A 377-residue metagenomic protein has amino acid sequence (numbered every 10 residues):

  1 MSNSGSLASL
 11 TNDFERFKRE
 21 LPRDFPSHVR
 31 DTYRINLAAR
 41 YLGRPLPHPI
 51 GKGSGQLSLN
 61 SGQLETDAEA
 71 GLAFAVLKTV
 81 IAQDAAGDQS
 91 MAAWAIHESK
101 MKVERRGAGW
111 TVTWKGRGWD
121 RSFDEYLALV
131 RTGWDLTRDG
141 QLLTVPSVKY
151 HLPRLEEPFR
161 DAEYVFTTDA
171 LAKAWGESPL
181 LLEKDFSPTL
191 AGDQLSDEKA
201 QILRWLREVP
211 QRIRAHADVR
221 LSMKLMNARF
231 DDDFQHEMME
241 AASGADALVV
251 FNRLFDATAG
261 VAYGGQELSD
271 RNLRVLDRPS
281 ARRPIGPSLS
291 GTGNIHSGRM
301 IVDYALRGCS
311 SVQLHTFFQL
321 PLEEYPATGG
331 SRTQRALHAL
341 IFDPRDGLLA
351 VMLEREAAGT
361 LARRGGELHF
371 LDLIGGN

Functional and structural regions predicted by a protein language model:
M1-D169: N-terminal capping/small domains of soluble enzymes
M1-R30, M101, D120-R121, E267 (+2 more regions): Alpha/beta catalytic cores of nucleotide-metabolism and tRNA/nucleoside-modifying enzymes
D24-Y33, L182-I202, D233-I285, P321-S331: Glycine/Thr-rich beta-alpha phosphate-binding loop at enzyme active sites
K52, A75, L248, P279 (+1 more regions): Conserved, mostly hydrophobic/aromatic
S54-L57, K149-H151, L225-F230, G286-M300: Glycine-rich beta-to-alpha transition loops that act as phosphate-gripper elements at the mouths of alpha/beta enzyme
S61-T66, F230-A242, A281-I285, I295-S311: Catalytic cores of alpha/beta
K100-R106, W119-Q141, E198-L221, V261-S288 (+1 more regions): Alpha-helix-loop-beta-strand connector modules within alpha/beta enzyme cores
F159-R220, M226-N227: Metal-dependent enolase-superfamily TIM-barrel catalytic cores that perform enediolate-based chemistry
